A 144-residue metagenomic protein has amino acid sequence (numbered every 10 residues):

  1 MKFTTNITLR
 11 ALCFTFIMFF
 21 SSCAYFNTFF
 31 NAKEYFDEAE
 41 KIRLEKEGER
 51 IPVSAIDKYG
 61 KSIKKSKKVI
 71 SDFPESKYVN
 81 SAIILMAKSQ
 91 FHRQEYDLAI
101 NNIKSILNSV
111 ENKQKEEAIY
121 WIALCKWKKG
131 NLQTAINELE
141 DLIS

Functional and structural regions predicted by a protein language model:
M1-C13: Bacterial N-terminal signal peptides that target proteins for export
K2-F3, I17-S144: Acidic, polar-rich low-complexity tracts and alpha-helical solenoid repeat scaffolds
